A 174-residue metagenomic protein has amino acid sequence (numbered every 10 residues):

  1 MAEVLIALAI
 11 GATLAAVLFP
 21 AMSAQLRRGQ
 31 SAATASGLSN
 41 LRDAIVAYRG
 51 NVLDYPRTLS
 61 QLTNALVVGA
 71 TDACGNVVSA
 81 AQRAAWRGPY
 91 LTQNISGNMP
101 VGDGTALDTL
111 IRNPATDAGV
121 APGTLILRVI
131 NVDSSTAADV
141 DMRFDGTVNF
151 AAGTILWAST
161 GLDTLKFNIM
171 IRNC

Functional and structural regions predicted by a protein language model:
M1-L26: N-terminal single-pass transmembrane signal-anchor helix
R27-S39, N51-Y55: Membrane-proximal amphipathic alpha-helices that sit immediately adjacent to an N-terminal transmembrane/signal-anchor
A32-A35, P56, A85, N131-S134: Soluble non-cytosolic domains of exported or imported proteins
I45-Y90: Short, glycine/small-hydrophobic-rich surface segments
C74-T116: Secreted/periplasmic proteins that engage bacterial cell-wall peptidoglycan
A115-C174: Short, surface-exposed interaction loops/tails
